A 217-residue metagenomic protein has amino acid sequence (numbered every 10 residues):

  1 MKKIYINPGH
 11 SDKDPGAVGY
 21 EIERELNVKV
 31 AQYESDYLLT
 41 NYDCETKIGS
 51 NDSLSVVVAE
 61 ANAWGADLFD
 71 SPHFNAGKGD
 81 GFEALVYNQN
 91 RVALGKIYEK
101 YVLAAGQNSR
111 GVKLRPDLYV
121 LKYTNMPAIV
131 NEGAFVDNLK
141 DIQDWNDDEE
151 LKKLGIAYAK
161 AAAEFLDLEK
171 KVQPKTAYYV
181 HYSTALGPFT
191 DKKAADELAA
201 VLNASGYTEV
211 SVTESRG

Functional and structural regions predicted by a protein language model:
M1-K2, G217: Short, Lys/Arg-enriched, disordered terminal segments
K2-Y5, D12-D14, E21-K175: Active-site-proximal helix/loop segments of hydrolytic enzymes
H10, A17, P188: Gly/Ser/Thr-rich helix-start
K171-G217: Solvent-exposed beta-strand motifs enriched in subsets of small alpha/beta binding domains, especially certain
